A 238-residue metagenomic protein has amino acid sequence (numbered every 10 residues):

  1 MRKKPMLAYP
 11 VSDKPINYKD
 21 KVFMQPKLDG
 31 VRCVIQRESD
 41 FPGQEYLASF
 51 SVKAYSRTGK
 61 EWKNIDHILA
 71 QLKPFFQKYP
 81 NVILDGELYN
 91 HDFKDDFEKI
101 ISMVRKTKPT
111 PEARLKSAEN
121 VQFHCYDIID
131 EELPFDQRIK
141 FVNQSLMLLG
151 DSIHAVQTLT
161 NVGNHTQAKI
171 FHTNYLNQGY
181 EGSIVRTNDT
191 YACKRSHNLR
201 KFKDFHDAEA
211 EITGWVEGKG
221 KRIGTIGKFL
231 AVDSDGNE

Functional and structural regions predicted by a protein language model:
M1-P15: Phosphate/adenylate-binding "loop-and-lid" substructures adjacent to NTP/NAD/dNTP-binding pockets in NTP-dependent
K14-D151: Covalent nucleotidyltransferase
Y18-D20, A208-A210, G227: Short beta-strand or tight-loop elements that sit immediately N-terminal to catalytic metal-binding acidic residues
Q36, V232-S234: A generic structural motif
V156-H206: Amphipathic alpha-helical
F205-K219: Structural detector for short beta-strands of small beta-barrel domains
K219-L230: Short aromatic-glycine-enriched beta-strand elements
E238: Beta-strand/loop nucleic-acid-binding surfaces
